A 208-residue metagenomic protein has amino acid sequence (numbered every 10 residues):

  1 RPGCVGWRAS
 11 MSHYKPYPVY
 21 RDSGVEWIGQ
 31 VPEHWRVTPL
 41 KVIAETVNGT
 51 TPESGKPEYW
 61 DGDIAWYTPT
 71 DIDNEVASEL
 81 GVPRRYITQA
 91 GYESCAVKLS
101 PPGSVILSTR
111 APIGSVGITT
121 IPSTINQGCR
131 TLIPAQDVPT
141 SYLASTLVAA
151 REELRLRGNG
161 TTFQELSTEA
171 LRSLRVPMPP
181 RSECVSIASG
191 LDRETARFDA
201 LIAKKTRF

Functional and structural regions predicted by a protein language model:
R8-S10, P18-T50, S173, P177 (+1 more regions): Non-catalytic DNA-recognition/assembly elements of restriction-modification systems
H13-Y17, R36-V76, G91-C95: Low-complexity, Lys/Gly-biased intrinsically disordered segments
R21, V82-G91: Short, structured beta-strand/loop micro-motifs enriched in basic residues and often containing a Trp
W27-Q30, Y86, T131, E165 (+1 more regions): Conserved beta-strand positions that form and line the central face of beta-propeller blades
P39-E45, D73-V82, P101-P102, S115-S182: Basic, amphipathic alpha-helical recognition segments used for DNA target recognition
D61-G62, S100-P102: Short, well-ordered loop/turn elements at secondary-structure boundaries
L107-S108: A generic structural signal for residues embedded in beta-strands
